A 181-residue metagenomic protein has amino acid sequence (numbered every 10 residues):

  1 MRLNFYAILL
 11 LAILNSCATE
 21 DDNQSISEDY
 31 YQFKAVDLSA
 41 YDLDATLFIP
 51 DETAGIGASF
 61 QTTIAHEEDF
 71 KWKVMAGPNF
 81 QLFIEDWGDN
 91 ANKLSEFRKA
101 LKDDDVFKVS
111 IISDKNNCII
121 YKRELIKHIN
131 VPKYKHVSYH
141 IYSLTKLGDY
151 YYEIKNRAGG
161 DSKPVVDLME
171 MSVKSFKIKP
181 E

Functional and structural regions predicted by a protein language model:
R2-I8: Sec-dependent signal peptide recognition, specifically the positively charged N-region followed immediately by
Y6, N15-W72, L147, Y152-E181: N-terminal targeting sequences that direct proteins away from the cytosol to non-cytosolic compartments
L38-A40, V74-P78, K127-N130: Short acidic, glycine-rich loop/turn motifs
T62, I84, V109-I112: A structural signal for short, hydrophobic beta-strand segments that form beta-sheets in beta-rich/all-beta domains
E68-E96: A short acidic-to-branched-hydrophobic micro-motif
L82-G88, N130, K155-K163: Second-shell loop/turn segments in exported
F97-Y151: Signature of long, low-cysteine stretches enriched in small and polar/charged residues
